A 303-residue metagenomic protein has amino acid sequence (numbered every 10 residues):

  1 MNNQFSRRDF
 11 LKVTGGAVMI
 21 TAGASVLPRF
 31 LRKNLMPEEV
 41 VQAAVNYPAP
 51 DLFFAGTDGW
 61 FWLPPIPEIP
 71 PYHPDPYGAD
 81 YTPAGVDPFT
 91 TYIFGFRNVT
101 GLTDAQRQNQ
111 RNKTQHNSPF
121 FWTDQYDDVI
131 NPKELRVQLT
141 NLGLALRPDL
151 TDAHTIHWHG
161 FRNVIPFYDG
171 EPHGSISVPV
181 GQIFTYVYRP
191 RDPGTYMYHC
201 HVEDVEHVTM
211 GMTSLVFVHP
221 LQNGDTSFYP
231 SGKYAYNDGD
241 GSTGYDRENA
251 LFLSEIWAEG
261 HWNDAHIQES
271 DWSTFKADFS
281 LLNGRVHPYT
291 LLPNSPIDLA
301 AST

Functional and structural regions predicted by a protein language model:
N2-Y168, P172-S177, I183, Q268-T303: N-terminal, post-signal-peptide metal-ligating segments of extracellular/periplasmic oxidoreductases, dominated by
N3, M19-I20, P193, T209 (+1 more regions): Active-site-proximal structural scaffolding
F53, T155-H157, F217, N249-L253: Structural recognition of the beta-strand scaffold that forms the well-ordered cores of secreted hydrolase catalytic
T57, T140, H201, L253-I256: Active-site-proximal beta-strand/loop segments in catalytic clefts of secreted hydrolases
G59, F161, L221, E255-A258: Residues that form or immediately flank small-molecule/cofactor binding pockets and catalytic motifs
L142-H157, F161-S231: Extracellular/periplasmic metallocenter environments
H219-L221, N237-G239, T243, W272-T274: Primarily the internal scaffold of c-type cytochrome electron-transfer domains, especially repeated/multiheme c-type
Y229-W262: Compositionally biased low-complexity segments at domain edges in trafficked proteins and select soluble regulators
